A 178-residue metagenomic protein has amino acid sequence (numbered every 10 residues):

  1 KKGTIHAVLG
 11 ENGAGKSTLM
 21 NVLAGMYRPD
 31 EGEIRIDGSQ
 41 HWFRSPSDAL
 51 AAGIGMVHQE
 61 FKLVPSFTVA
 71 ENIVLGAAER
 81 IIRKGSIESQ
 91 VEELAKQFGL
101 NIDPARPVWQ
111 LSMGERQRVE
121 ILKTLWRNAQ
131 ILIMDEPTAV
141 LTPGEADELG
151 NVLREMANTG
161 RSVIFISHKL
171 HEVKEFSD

Functional and structural regions predicted by a protein language model:
K1-D178: Glycine-rich phosphate-binding loops of nucleotide-dependent enzymes
